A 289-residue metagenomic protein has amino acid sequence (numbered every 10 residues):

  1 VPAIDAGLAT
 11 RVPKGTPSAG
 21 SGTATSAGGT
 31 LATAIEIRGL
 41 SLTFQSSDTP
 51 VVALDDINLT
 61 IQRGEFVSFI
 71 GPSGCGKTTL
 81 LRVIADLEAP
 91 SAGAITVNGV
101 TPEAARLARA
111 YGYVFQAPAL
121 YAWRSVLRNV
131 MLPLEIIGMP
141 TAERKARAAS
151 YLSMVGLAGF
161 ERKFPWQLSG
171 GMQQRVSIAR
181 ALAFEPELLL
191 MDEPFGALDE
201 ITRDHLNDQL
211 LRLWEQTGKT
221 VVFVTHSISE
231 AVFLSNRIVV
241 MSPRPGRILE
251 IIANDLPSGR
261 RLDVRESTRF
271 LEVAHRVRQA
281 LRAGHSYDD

Functional and structural regions predicted by a protein language model:
I70-P72: The feature captures the beta-strand-to-loop junction immediately N-terminal to the Walker
A85: Helix-to-loop junction immediately C-terminal to a conserved catalytic motif
G93-E103, R147: Conserved ABC transporter NBD signature motif
R124-M131: Short coil-to-helix segment of the ABC ATPase nucleotide-binding domain corresponding to the Q-loop/switch region
M131, E135, A142-F160, R212: Conserved ABC ATPase "signature" region
K163-W166, F184: Conserved signature/switch motifs of ABC ATPase nucleotide-binding domains
L189-D192: Catalytic Walker B motif of ABC-type/P-loop ATPase nucleotide-binding domains
